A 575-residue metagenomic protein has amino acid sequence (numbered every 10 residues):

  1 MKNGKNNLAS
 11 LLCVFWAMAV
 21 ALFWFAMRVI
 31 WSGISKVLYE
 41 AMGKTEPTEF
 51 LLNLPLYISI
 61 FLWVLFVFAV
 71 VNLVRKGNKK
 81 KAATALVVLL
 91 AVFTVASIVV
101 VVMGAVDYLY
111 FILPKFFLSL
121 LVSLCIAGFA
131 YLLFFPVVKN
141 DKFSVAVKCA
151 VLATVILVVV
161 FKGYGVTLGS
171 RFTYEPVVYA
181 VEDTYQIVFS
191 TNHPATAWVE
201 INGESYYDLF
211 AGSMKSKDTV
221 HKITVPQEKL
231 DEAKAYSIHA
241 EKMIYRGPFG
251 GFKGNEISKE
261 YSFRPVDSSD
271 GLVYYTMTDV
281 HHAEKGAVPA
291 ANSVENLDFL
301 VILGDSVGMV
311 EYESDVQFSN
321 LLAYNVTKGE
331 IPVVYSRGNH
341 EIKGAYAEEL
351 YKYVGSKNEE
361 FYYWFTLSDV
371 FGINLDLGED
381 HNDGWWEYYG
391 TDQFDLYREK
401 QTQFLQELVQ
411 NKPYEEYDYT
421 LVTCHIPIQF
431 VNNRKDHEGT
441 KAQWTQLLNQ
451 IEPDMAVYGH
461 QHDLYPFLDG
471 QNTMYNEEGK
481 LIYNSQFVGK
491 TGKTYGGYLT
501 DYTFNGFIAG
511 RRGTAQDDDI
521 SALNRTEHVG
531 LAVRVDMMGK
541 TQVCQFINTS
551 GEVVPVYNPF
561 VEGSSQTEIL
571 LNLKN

Functional and structural regions predicted by a protein language model:
N3-T276, N548-N575: Acidic, histidine-bearing metal-coordination/catalytic regions of metal-dependent phosphoesterases
L38-K44, L113-P114, L209-M214, I223-V225 (+7 more regions): Acidic/histidine-rich helix-loop elements that form or flank divalent-metal/phosphate-binding sites at the catalytic
S123, L168-S190, A197-V199, Y465-N575: Binuclear metal-dependent phosphoesterase catalytic core
T196, G271, N296-L297, E330 (+3 more regions): A general structural motif
K242-S262, Q317-Q410, Y414, Q443 (+3 more regions): Extended active-site neighborhood of metal-dependent phosphoesterases/phosphodiesterases
F252-L303, V307-G308: An acidic-aromatic substrate-binding cleft motif
Y275-D279, F299-D305, I331-N339, L375 (+3 more regions): Active-site neighborhood of phospho(di)ester-bond hydrolases with catalytic His/Asp-centered motifs
F394, K412-G459: Active-site-proximal segments of metal-dependent phosphoesterases and phosphodiesterases across multiple
